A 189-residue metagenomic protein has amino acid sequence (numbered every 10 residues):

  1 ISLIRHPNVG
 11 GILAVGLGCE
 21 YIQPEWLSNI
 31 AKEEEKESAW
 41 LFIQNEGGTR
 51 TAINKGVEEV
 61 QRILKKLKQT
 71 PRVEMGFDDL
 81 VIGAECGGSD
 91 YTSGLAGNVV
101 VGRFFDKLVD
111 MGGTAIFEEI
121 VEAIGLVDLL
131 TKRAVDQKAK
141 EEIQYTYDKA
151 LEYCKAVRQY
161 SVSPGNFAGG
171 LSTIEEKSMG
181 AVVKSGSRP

Functional and structural regions predicted by a protein language model:
I1-P189: Metallocofactor- and cofactor-centric catalytic cores in central/energy metabolism, strongly enriched
